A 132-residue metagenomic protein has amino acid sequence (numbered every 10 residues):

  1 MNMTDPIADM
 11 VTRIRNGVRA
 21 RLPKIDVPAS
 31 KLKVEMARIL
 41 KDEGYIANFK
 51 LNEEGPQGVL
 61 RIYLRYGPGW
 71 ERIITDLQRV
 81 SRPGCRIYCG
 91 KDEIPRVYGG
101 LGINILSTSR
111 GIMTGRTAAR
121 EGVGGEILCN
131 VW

Functional and structural regions predicted by a protein language model:
M1-W132: Core subunits and conserved enzymes of cellular information-processing and envelope-translocation systems across
